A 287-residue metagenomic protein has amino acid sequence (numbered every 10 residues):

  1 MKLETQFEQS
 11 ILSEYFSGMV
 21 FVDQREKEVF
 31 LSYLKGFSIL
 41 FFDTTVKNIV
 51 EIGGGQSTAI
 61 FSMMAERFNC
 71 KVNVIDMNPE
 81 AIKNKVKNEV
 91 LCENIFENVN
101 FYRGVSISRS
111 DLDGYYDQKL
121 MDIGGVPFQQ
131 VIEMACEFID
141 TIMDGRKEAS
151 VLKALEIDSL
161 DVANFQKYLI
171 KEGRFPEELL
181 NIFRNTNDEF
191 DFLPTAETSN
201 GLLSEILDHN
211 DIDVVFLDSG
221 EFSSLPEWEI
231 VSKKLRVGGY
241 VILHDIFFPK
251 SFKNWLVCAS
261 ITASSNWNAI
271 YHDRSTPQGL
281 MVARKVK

Functional and structural regions predicted by a protein language model:
M1-K287: A short alpha-helical cap/connector motif
